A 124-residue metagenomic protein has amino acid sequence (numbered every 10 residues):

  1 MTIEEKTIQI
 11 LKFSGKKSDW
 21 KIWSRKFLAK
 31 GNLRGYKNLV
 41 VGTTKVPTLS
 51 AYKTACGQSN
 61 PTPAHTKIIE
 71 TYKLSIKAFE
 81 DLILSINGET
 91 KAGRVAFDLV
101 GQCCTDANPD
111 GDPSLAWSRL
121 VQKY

Functional and structural regions predicted by a protein language model:
M1-K26, G31: Short domain-edge segments at the starts or junctions of modular domains/repeats that frequently include the first
I10, Y36-K37, F79: A common structural microfeature
D19, A29-K37, V46, G88 (+1 more regions): Short amphipathic alpha-helical interaction elements and helix-loop-helix interfaces that mediate dimerization
T43-Y124: Short, well-ordered secondary-structure elements
